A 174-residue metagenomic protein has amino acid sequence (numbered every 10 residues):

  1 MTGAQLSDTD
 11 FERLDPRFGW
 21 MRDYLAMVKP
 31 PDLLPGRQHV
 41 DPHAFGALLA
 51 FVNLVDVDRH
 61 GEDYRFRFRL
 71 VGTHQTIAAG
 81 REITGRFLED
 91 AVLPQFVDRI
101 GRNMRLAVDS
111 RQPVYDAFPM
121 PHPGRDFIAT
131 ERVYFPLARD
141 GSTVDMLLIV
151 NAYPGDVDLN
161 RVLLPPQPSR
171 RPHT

Functional and structural regions predicted by a protein language model:
M1-A91, D98, R102-T174: Intrinsically disordered, low-complexity terminal regulatory regions
